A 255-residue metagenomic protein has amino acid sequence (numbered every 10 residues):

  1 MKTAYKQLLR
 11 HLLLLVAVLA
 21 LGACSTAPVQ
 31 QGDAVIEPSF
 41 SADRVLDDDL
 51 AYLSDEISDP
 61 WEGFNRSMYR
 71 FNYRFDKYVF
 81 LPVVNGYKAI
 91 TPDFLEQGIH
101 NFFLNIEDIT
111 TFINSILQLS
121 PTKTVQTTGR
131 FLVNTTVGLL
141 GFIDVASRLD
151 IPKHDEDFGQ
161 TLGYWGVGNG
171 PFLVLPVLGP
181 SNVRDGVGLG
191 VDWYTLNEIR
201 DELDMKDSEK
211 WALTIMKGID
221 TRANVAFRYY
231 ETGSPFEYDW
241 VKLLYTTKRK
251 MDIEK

Functional and structural regions predicted by a protein language model:
M1, L21-S25: Long intrinsically disordered, low-complexity regulatory segments
K2-L13: Bacterial N-terminal signal peptides that target proteins for export
H11-G22: Bacterial N-terminal signal peptides
C24-L104, D108-L119, E209-K255: N-terminal targeting leaders of membrane proteins
E62, T128-L132, T195-I199: Short low-complexity stretches enriched in small and charged residues
N101-P180: Mid-length scaffold segments of soluble, non-membrane domains
V145-R148, T161, G166-E254: Surface-exposed interaction patches
